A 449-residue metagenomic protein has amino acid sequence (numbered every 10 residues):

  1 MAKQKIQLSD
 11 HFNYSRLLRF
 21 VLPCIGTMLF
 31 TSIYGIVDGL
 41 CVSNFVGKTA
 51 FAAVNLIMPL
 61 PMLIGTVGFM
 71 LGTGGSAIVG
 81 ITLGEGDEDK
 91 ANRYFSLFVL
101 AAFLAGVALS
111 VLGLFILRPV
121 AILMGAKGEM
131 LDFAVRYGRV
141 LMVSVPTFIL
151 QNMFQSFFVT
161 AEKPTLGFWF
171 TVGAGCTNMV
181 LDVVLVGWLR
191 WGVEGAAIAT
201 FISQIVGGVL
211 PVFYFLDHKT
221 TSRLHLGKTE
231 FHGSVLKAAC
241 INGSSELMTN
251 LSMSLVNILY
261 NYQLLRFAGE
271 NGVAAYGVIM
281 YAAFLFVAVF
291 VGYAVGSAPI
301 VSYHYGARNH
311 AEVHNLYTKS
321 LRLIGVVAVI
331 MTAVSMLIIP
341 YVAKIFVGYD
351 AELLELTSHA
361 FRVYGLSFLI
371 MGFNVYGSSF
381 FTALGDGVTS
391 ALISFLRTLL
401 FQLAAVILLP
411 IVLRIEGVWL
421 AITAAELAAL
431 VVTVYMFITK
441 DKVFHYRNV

Functional and structural regions predicted by a protein language model:
M1-V21, V79-P146, W188-G243, V301-S367 (+1 more regions): Short alpha-helical transmembrane segments in multi-pass integral membrane proteins
S9-V46, P59-G74, I78, F103-S110 (+4 more regions): N-terminal transmembrane alpha-helices
R19-D38, V140, A174, S203-G207 (+4 more regions): Transmembrane helical elements of multi-pass membrane transporters/channels
C24, M28, L40, N44 (+16 more regions): Transmembrane alpha-helix boundary and packing residues in multipass membrane permease domains and related
I33-A52, A121-G128, V184-W191, L251-Y281 (+4 more regions): Helix-terminus/linker motif at the lipid-water interface of multi-pass membrane proteins
V42-M62, E129-F133, V193-E194, V235-N242 (+5 more regions): Interfacial/gating helices of multi-pass transporter permease domains
F51-V111, F148-G167, A275-I339, M371-I393: Small-residue-rich hydrophobic transmembrane alpha-helices
G72, V140-V159, G167-N178, A196-V209 (+5 more regions): Short runs within selected transmembrane alpha-helices of multi-pass transporters and secretion channels
